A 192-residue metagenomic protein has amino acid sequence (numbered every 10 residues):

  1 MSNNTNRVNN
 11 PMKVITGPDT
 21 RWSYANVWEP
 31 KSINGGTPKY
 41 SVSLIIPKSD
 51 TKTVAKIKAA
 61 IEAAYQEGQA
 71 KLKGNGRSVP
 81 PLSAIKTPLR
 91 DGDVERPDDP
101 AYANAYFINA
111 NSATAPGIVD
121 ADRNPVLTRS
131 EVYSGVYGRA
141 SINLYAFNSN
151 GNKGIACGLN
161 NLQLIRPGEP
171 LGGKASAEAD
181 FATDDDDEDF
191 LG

Functional and structural regions predicted by a protein language model:
M1-F107: OB-fold ssDNA-binding interfaces and closely related basic DNA-contact patches used across DNA replication/repair
M1-V14, E169-G192: Acidic, gly/ser/pro-rich intrinsically disordered tails
G36-P38, P100-Y102, V136, G151-A156: A short, structural micro-pattern
I46-K48, L144-A146, R166: Beta-strand elements of well-folded, non-transmembrane domains
N109-L127: Beta-strand/loop nucleic-acid-binding surfaces
A121-G138, Y145-I155: Exposed beta-sheet edge/beta-hairpin loop segments within beta-rich domains
S149-E169: OB-fold/S1-family single-stranded nucleic acid-binding modules
